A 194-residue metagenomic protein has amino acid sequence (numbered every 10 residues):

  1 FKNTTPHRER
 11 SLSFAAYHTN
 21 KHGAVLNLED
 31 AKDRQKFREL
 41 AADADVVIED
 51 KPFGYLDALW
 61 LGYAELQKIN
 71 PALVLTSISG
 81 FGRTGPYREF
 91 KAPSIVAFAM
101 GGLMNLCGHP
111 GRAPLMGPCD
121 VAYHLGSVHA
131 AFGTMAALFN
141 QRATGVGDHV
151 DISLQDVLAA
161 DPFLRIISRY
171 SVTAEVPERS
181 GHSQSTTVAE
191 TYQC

Functional and structural regions predicted by a protein language model:
F1-V146, R169: N-terminal helix-loop segment corresponding to the beta1-alpha1 unit of nucleotide/adenylate-binding folds
S13-A15, V150, E190: Residue-level detector of beta-strand structural context in well-folded domains
L138-R179: Substrate-binding/catalytic subdomain of NAD(P)-dependent oxidoreductase enzymes
V172-C194: Alpha-helical interface/anchor segments and their boundary "cap" residues
